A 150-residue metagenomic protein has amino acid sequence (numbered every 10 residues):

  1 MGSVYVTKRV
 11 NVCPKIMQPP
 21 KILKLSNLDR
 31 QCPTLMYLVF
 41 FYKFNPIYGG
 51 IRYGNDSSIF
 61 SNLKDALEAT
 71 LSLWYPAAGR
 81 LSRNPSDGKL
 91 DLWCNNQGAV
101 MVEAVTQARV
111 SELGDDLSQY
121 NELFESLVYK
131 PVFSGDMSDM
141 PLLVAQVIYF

Functional and structural regions predicted by a protein language model:
M1-F150: Non-catalytic N-terminal regions of enzymes
